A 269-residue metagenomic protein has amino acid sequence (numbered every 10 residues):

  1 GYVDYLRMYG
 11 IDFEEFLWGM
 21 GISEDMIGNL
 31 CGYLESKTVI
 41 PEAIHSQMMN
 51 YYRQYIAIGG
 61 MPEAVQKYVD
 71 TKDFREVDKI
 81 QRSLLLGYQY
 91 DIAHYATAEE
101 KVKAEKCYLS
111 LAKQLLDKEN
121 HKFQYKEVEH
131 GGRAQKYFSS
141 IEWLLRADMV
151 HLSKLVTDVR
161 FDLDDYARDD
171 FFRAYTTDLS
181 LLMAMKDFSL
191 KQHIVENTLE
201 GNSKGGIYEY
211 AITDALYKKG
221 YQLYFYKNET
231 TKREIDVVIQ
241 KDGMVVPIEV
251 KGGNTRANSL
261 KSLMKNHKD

Functional and structural regions predicted by a protein language model:
G1, F16, G59, L144 (+3 more regions): Conserved RecA-like P-loop NTPase ATPase core
G1-L116: Interdomain motor-coupling "hinge/lid" segment immediately C-terminal to the ATP-binding subdomain of NTP-driven enzymes
V65-E234, I239: Accessory nucleic acid-recognition modules appended to NTPase machines
F225, P247-V250: Short catalytic-loop micro-motif centered on adjacent basic/acidic residues
I239-P247: Active-site beta-strand-loop-beta-strand hairpin of nuclease catalytic cores that positions key catalytic residues
G252-D269: Catalytic cores of nucleic-acid endonucleases
